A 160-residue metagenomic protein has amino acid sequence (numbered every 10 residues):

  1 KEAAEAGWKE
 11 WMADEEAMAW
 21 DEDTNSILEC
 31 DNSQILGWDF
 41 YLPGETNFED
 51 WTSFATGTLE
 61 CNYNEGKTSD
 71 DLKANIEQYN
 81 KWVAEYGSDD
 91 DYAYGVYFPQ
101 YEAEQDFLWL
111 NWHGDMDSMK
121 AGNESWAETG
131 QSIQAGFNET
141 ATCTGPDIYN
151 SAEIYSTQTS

Functional and structural regions predicted by a protein language model:
K1-S160: Short S/T/G/P-rich N-terminal loop/turn motif that feeds into the first structured element of a domain
